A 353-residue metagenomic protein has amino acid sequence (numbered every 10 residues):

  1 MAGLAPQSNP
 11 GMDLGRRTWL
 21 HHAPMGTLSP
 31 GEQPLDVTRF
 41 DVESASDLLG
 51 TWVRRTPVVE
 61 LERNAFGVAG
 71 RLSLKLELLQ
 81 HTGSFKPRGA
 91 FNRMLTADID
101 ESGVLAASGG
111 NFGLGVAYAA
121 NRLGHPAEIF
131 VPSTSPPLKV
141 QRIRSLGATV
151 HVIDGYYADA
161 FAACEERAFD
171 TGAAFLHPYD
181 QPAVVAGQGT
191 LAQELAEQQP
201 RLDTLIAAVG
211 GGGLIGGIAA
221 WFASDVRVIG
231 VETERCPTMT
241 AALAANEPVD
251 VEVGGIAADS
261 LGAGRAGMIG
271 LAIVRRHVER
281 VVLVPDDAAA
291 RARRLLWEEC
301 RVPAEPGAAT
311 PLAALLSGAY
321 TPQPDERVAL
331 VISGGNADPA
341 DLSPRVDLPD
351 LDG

Functional and structural regions predicted by a protein language model:
M1-M12: Extreme N-terminal basic, low-complexity initiation segments that serve as generic localization/processing leaders
G15-G353: PLP-dependent amino-acid enzyme catalytic core
